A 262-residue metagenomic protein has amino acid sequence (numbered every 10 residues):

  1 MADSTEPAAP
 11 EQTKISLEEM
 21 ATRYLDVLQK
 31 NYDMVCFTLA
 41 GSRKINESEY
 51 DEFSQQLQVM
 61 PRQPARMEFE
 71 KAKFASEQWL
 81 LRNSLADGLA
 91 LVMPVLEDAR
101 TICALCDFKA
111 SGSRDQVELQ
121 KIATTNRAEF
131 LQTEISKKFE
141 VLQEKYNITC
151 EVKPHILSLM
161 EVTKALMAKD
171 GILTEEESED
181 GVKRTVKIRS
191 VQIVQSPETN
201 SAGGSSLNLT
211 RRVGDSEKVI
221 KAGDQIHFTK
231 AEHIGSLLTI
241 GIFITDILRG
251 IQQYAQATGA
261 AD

Functional and structural regions predicted by a protein language model:
M1-S113, L142-P154, E161, E177-D262: Extended intrinsically disordered or low-complexity regions, especially N/C-terminal cytosolic tails and loops, rather
G112-K121: Hydrophobic, well-structured mid-protein blocks that either form specific transmembrane helices
I122-E140: A structural motif
M167, I172-E177: Substrate-binding/catalytic groove segments of enzymes that remodel or degrade extracellular structural polymers
